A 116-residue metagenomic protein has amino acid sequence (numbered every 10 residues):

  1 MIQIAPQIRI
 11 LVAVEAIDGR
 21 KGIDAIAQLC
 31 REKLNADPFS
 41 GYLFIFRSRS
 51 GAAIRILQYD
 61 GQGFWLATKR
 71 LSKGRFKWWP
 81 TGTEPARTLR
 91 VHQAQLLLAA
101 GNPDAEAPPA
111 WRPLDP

Functional and structural regions predicted by a protein language model:
M1-P116: Polybasic/polar functional segments that serve as interface/processing modules
